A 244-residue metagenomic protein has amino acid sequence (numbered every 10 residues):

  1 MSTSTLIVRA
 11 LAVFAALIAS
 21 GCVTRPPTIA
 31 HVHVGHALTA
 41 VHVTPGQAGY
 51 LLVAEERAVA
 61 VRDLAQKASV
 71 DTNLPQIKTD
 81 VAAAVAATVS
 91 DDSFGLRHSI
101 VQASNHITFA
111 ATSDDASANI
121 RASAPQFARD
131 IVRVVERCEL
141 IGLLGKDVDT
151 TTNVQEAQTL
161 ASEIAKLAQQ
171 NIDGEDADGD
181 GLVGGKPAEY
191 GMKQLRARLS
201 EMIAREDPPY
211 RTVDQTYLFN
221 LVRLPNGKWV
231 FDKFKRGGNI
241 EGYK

Functional and structural regions predicted by a protein language model:
S2-L11: Bacterial N-terminal signal peptides that target proteins for export
L6, V23-T24: Non-globular terminal segments
I18-G21: C-terminal motif of bacterial Sec signal peptides marking the signal peptidase cleavage site
R25-K244: Mature extracytoplasmic or organellar-lumen-exposed domains after removal of signal/transit peptides
